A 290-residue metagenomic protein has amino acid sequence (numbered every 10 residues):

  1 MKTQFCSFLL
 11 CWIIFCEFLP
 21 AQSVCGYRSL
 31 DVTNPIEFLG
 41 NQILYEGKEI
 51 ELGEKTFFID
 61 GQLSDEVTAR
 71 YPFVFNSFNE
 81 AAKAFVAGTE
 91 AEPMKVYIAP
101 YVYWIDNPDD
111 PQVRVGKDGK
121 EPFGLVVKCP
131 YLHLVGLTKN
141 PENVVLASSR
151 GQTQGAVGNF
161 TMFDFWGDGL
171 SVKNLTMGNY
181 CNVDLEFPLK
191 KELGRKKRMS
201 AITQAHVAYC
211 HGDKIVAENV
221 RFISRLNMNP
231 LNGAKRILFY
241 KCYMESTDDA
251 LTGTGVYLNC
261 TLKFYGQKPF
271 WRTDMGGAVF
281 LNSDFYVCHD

Functional and structural regions predicted by a protein language model:
M1-S7, E17-Y97, R114-K120, E142 (+3 more regions): Extracellular "leader-to-stem" segments immediately downstream of a signal peptide or signal-anchor in secreted/lumenal
T56, P93-K95, P100, G124 (+12 more regions): Detector for repetitive beta-architecture
E66, F73, P93, I105 (+3 more regions): Right-handed parallel beta-helix/beta-spiral solenoid domain characteristic of secreted/periplasmic
Y71-V74, V127, F165, C210 (+2 more regions): Amphipathic alpha-helical protein-protein interaction segments
F78-T89, W104-K128, L134, M228-A234 (+2 more regions): Short, T/G/N/S-enriched strand-turn elements that build extracellular solenoid repeat scaffolds
G155-K268: Right-handed parallel beta-helix
C260-L262, T273-D274, V279-D290: Predominantly extracellular beta-rich ligand-binding scaffolds that present long acidic/polar faces for carbohydrate
